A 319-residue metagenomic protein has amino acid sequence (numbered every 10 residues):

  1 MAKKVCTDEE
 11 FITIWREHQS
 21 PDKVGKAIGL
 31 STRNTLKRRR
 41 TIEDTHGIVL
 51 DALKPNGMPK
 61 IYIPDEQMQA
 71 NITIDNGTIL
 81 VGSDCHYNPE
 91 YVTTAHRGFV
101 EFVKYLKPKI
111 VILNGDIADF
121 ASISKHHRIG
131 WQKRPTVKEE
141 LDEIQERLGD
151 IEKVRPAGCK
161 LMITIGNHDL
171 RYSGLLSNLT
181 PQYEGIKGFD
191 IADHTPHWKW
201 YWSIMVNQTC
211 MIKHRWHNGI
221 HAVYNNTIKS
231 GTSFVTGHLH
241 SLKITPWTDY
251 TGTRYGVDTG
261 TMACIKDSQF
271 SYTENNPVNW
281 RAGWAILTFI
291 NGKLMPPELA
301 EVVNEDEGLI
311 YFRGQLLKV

Functional and structural regions predicted by a protein language model:
A2-S20: Short, amphipathic alpha-helical "recognition" segments used to contact nucleic acids or chromatin
D22-T41: Short, basic interhelical loop/turn and adjoining N-cap of the next helix at nucleic-acid- or acidic-partner-contacting
D44-E66: Short Lys/Arg-enriched helix C-cap and helix-to-coil transition segments that create basic nucleic-acid-contact patches
P55, G82, Y87-D193: Core catalytic region of metal-dependent phosphoesterases/phosphodiesterases, especially metallo-beta-lactamase-like
K60-T93: Mobile, glycine- and charge-enriched loop segments and immediately flanking short secondary-structure elements within
T73, V81, Y105, L299-L316: Polar, enzyme-active/binding microenvironments
I191-V206: Short acidic low-complexity segments
T209-V302, E307-G308: Conserved beta-sheet core of the metallophosphoesterase superfamily
